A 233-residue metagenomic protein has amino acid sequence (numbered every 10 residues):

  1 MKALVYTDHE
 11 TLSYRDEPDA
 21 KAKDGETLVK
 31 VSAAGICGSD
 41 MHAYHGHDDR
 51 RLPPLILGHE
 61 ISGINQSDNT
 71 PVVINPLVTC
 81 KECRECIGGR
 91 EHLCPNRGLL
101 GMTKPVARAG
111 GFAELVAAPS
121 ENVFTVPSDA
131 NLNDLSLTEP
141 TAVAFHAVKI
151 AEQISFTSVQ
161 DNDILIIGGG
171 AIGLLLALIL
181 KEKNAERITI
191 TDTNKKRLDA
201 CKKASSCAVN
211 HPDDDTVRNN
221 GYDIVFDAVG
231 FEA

Functional and structural regions predicted by a protein language model:
D19, L52-G58, T103-R108, E114: Short Gly/Pro-enriched turn/cap motifs at secondary-structure boundaries
A20-A34, D48-I87, P127-D129: Glycine-rich beta-strand-centered segment in the early N-terminal region that forms part of a ligand/cofactor-binding
G35, V229-G230: Short glycine-/small-residue-rich Rossmann-like dinucleotide-binding loops
S39-H45: Cytochrome P450 core scaffold surrounding the K-helix E-X-X-R motif and the conserved "meander" helix-loop region
P71, A130-D214: Mid-domain Rossmann-like dinucleotide-binding core that forms the NAD(H)/NADP(H) cofactor-binding site
I74, F226-D227: Redox-cofactor binding/interface segments in oxidoreductases and associated redox assembly factors
E82-I167: NAD(P)H dinucleotide-binding glycine-rich loop of Rossmann-like/cofactor-binding domains, especially the beta1-alpha1
T216-V225: A short acidic, Gly/Pro-enriched loop at the edge of an enzyme's catalytic core that lines a small-molecule cofactor
